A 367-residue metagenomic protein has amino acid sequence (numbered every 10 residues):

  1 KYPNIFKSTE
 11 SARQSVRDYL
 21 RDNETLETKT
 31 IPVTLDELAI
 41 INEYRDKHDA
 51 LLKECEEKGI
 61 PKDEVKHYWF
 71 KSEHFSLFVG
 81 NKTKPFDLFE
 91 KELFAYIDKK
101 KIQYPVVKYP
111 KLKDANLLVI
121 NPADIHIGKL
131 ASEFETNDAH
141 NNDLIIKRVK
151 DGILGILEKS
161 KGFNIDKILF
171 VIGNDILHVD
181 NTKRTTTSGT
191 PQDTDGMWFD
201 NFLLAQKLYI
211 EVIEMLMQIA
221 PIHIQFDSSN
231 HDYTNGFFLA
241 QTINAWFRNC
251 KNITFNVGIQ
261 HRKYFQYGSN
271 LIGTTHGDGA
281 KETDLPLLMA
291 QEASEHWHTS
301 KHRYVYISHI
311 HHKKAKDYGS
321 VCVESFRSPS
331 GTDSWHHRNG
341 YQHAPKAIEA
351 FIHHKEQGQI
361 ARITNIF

Functional and structural regions predicted by a protein language model:
K1-N121, H126-N142, K161-I165: Acidic, histidine-bearing metal-coordination/catalytic regions of metal-dependent phosphoesterases
T28-T34, T242-H261, Q266-F367: Conserved beta-sheet core of the metallophosphoesterase superfamily
K58-Y68, I210-F226, G273, R303-I310: N-terminal short leaders/motifs
S76, G236-F237, Y264-G268: Short, solvent-exposed polar/charged micro-motifs at secondary-structure junctions
P105-A123, N137-I253: Core catalytic region of metal-dependent phosphoesterases/phosphodiesterases, especially metallo-beta-lactamase-like
A123-I125, N174-L177, S229-H231, G277-D278 (+2 more regions): Active-site metal-binding loops of divalent metal-dependent hydrolases
